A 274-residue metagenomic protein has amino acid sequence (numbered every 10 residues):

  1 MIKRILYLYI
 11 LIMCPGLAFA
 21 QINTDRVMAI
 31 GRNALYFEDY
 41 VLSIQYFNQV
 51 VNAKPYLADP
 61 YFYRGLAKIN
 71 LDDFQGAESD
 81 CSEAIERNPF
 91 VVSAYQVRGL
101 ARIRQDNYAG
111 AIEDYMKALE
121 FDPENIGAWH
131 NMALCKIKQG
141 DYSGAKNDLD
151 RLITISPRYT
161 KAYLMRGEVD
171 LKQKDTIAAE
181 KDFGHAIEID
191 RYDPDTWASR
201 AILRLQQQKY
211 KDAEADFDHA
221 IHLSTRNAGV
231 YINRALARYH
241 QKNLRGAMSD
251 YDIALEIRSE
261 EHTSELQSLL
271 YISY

Functional and structural regions predicted by a protein language model:
N23-D25, A58-D59, V92-Q96, I126-G127 (+3 more regions): Helix-start (N-cap) detector for alpha-helical repeat units in TPR-like alpha-solenoids, especially tetratricopeptide
Y36-F37, N70, R104, K138 (+3 more regions): Register position in tetratricopeptide repeats
E260-Y274: Single conserved hydrophobic/aromatic residue that forms the stacking wall/gate of nucleotide- or nucleobase-binding
